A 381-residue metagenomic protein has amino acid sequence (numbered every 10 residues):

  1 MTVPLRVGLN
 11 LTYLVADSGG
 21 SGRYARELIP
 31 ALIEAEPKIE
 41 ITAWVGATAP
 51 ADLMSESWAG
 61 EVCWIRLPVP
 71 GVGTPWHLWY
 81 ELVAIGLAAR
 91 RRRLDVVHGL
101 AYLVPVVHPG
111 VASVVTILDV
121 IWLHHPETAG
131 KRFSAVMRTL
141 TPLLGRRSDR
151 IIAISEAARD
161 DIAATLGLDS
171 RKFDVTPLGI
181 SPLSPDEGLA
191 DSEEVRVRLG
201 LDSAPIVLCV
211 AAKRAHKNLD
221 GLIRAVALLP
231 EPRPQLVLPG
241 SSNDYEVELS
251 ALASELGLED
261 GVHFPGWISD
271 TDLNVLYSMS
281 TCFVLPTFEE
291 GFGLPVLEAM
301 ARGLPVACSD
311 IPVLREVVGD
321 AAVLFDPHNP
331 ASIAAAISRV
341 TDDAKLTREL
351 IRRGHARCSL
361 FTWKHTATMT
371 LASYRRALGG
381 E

Functional and structural regions predicted by a protein language model:
M1-E381: Carbohydrate transferase catalytic cores enriched for Leloir-type hexosyltransferases
